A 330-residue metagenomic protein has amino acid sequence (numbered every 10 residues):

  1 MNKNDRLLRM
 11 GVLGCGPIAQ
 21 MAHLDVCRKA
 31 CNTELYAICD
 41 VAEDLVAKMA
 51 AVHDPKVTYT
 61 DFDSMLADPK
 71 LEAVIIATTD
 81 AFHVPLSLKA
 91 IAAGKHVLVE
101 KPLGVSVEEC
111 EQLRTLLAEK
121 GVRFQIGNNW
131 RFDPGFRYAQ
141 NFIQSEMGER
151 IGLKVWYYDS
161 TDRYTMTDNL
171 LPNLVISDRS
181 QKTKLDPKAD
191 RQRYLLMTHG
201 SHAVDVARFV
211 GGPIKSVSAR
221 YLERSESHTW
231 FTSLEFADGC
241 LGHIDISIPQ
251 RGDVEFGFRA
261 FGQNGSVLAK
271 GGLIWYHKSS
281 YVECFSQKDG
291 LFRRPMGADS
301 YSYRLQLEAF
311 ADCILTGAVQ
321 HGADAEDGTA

Functional and structural regions predicted by a protein language model:
M1, Q192, T198-W275, G297 (+1 more regions): Contiguous beta-strand/loop segments that form the cofactor/metal-binding neighborhood of enzyme cores
M1-H53: N-terminal Rossmann-like dinucleotide-binding module
M1-L7, V12, A73-I75, A309-A330: C-terminal helix-rich "cap/oligomerization" subdomain common to oxidoreductases
D44, K56-L116: Beta-loop-alpha module in the N-terminal Rossmann-like domain of NAD(P)-dependent dehydrogenases, especially those
I76, V99-E100, F124-I126, A269: Hydrophobic residues in well-ordered beta-strands that form the structural core
Q112-W130, G148-L153: Rossmann-fold dehydrogenase core element
N129, P172-K184, G257-E326: C-terminal glycine/acidic-rich active-site capping loop/insertion
D133-K215: Predominantly a Rossmann-like dinucleotide-binding segment in NAD(P)-dependent oxidoreductases
